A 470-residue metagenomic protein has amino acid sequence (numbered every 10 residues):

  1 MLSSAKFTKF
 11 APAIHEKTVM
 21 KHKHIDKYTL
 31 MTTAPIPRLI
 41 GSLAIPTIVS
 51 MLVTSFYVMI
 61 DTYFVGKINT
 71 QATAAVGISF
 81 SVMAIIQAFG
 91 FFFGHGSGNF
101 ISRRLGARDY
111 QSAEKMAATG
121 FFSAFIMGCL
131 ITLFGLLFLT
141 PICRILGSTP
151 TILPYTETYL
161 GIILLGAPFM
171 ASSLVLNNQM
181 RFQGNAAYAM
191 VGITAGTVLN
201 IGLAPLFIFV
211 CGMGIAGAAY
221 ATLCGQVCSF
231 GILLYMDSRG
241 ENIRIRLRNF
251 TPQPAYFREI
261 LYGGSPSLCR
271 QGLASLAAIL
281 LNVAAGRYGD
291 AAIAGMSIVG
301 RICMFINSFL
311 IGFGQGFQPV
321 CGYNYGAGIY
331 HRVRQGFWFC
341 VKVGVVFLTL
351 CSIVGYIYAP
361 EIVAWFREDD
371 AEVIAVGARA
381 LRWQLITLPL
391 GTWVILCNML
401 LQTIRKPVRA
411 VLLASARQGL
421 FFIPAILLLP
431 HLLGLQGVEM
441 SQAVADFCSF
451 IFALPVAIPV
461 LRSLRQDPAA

Functional and structural regions predicted by a protein language model:
L2-A44, I101-P168, G202, I208-S265 (+2 more regions): Short alpha-helical transmembrane segments in multi-pass integral membrane proteins
M31-Y63, K67-I68, A84-G96, F100 (+6 more regions): N-terminal transmembrane alpha-helices
S42-D61, I162, G196, G225-S229 (+4 more regions): Transmembrane helical elements of multi-pass membrane transporters/channels
L52, F56-A74, C143-P150, L206-M213 (+4 more regions): Helix-terminus/linker motif at the lipid-water interface of multi-pass membrane proteins
M59-Y63, L133, P141, V175-Q179 (+7 more regions): Alpha-helical transmembrane segments of multipass membrane proteins
F64-A84, P150-Y155, I215-A218, Y256-G263 (+5 more regions): Interfacial/gating helices of multi-pass transporter permease domains
T73-L133, M170-A189, G295-A359, G391-A410: Small-residue-rich hydrophobic transmembrane alpha-helices
G94, I163-R181, A189-T197, A218-G231 (+4 more regions): Short runs within selected transmembrane alpha-helices of multi-pass transporters and secretion channels
